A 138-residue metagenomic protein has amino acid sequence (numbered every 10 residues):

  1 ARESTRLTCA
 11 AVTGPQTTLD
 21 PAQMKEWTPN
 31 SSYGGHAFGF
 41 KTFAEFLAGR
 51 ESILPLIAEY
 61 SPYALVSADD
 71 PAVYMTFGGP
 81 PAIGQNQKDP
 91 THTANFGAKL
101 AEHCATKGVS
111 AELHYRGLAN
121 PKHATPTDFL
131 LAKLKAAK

Functional and structural regions predicted by a protein language model:
A1-T28: Primarily recognizes the serine-hydrolase "nucleophile elbow" in alpha/beta-hydrolase and SGNH/GDSL folds
R2-L7, A58-A68: Short amphipathic alpha-helices and their capping/turn segments at secondary-structure boundaries
A10, P71-Y74: Hydrophobic beta-strand segments of well-ordered beta-sheets in folded domains
A11-G14, H36-G39, G117: Residues at the C-termini of beta-strands that transition into short coil/loop
Q16-L19, G49-E59, E112-P121: Noncatalytic linker/hinge segments flanking ATPase motor cores
P21-L65, H92: Mobile cap/lid helix-loop segments that gate and shape the active-site cleft of serine hydrolases
V73-K88, A94-K138: C-terminal catalytic histidine-bearing segment of alpha/beta-hydrolase fold enzymes
